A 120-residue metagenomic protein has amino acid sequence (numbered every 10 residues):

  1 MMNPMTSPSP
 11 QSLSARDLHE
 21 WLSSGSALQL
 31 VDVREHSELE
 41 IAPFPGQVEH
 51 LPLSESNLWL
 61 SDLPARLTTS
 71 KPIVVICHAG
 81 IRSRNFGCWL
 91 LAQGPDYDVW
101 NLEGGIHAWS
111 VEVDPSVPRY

Functional and structural regions predicted by a protein language model:
M2-Q29, H36-P72, I81-Y120: Rhodanese-like catalytic fold shared by cysteine-dependent sulfurtransferases and DSP/PTP-type phosphatases
I76: Short, surface-exposed ligand- or partner-binding patches at beta-edge/loop junctions that are enriched in aromatics
